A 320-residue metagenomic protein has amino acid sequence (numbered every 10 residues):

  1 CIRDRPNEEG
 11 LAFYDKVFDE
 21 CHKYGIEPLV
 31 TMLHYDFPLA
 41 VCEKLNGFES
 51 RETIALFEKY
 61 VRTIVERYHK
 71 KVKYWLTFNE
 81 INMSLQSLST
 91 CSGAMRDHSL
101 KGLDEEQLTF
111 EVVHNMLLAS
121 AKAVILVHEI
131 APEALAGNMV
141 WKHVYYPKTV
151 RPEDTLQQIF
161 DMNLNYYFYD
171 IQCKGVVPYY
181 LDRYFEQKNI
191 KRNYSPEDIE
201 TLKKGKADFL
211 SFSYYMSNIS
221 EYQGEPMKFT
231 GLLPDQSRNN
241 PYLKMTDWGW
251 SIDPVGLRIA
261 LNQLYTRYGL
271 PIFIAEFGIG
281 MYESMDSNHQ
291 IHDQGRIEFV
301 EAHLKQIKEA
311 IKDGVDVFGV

Functional and structural regions predicted by a protein language model:
C1-I2: Conserved small/polar residues in nucleotide/adenosyl-binding loops
N7-E8: Interfacial juxtamembrane loops and adjacent helix segments that form the catalytic/substrate-binding surfaces
A12-G319: Active-site region of glycoside hydrolase catalytic domains
